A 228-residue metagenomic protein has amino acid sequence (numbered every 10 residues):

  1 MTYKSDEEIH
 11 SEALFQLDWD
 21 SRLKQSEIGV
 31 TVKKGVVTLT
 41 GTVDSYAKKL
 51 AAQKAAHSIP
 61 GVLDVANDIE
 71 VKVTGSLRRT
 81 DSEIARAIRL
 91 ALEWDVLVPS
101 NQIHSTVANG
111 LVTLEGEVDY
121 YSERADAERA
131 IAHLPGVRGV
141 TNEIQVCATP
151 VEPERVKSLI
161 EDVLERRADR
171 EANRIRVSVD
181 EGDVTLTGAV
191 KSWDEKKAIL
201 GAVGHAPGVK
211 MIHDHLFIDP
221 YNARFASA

Functional and structural regions predicted by a protein language model:
M1-A228: N-terminal targeting leaders
